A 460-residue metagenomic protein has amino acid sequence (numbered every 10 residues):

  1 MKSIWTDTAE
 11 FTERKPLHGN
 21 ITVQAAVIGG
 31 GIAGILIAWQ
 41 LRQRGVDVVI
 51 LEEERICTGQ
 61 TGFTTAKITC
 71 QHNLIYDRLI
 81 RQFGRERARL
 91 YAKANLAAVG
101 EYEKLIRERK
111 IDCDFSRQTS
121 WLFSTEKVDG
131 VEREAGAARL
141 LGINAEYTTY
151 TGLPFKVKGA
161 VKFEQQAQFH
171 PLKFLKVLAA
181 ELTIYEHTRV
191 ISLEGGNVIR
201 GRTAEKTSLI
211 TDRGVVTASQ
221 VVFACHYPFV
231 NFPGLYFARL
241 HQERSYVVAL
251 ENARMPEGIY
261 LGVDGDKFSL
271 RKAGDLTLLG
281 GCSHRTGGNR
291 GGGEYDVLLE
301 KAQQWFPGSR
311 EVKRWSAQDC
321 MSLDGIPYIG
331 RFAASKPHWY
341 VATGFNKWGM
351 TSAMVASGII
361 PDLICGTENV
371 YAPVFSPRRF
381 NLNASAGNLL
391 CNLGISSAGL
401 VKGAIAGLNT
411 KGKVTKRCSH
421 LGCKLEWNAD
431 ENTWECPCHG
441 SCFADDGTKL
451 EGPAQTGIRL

Functional and structural regions predicted by a protein language model:
M1-A25: Extreme N-terminal leader/targeting segments of oxidoreductases
I21-I50: N-terminal Rossmann-like FAD-binding beta1-loop-alpha1 element of flavoenzymes
Q43-F63: Glycine-rich FAD pyrophosphate-binding loop
Q71-T149: Dinucleotide-binding Rossmann-like beta1-alpha1 core, especially the glycine-rich loop that anchors the ADP
G136-A137, A160-S219, A224: Helical element adjacent to the flavin cofactor pocket in flavoenzyme catalytic cores
L193-N197, G201-R271: Flavin-dependent oxidoreductases
V248, K411-L460: Rieske [2Fe-2S] iron-sulfur-binding domain
D264-G265, Y295-V297, F306-L389, L393 (+1 more regions): C-terminal catalytic lobe of FAD-dependent flavoproteins
